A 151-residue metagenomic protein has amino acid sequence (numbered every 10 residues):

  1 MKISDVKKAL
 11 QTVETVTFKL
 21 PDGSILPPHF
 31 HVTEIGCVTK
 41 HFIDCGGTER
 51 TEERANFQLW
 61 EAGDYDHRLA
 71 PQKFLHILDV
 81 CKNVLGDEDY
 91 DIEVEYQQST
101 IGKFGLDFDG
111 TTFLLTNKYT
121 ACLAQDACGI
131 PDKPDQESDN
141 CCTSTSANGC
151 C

Functional and structural regions predicted by a protein language model:
M1-S4, A62-D87: Charged, amphipathic alpha-helical segments and their flanking helix caps
S4-E34: Small/polar-rich, solvent-exposed N-terminal microdomains that initiate assembly or binding
V13, P27-H29, R50-R54, D87-D89: Short connector loops at helix/strand junctions that flank enzyme active sites, especially segments positioning acidic
P27-T48: Short, solvent-exposed beta-alpha or beta-beta edge segments that form flexible loop/patches at the rim of ligand
F42-I43, N56, Q72-F74: Structured interface patches
T51-D64: Short glycine-rich, basic-tinged beta-strand/loop micro-motifs
H76, V80-D132: Helix-rich interaction surfaces within compact, conserved domain-sized segments that mediate assembly or partner
T120-C151: Cysteine-cluster motifs in flexible loop/terminal segments that predominantly coordinate metals
